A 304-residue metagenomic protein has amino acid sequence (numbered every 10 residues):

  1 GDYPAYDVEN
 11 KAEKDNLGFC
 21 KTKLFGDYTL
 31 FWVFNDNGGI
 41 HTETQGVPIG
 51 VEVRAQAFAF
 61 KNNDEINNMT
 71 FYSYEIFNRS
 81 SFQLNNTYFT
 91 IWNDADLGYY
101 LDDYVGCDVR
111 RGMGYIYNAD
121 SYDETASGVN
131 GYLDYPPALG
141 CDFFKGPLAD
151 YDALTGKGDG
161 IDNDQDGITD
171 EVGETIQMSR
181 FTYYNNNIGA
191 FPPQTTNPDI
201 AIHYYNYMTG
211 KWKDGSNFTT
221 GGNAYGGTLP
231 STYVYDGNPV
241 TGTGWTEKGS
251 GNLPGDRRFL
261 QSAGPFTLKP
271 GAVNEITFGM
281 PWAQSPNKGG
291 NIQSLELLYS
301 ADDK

Functional and structural regions predicted by a protein language model:
G1-K304: Extracellular/surface-associated beta-sandwich interaction domains
